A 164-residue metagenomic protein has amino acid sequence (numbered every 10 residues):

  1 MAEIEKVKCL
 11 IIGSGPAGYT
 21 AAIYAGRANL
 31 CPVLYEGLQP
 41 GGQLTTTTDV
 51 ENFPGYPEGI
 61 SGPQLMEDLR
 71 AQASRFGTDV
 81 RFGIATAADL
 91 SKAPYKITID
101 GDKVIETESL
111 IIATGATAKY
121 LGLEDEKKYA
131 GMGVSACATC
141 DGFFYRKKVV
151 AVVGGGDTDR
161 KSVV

Functional and structural regions predicted by a protein language model:
M1-C9, E67, R75, G83 (+1 more regions): Extreme N-terminal leader/targeting segments of oxidoreductases
A2-K6, I11-G37, A130, A136-V164: Rossmann-like dinucleotide/flavin-binding elements
E5-V7, I99-S109: Core beta-strand elements of the Rossmann-like FAD/NAD(P) dinucleotide-binding domain in flavoenzyme oxidoreductases
I12, E106, I112-A113, V152: Redox-cofactor binding/interface segments in oxidoreductases and associated redox assembly factors
T20, L44, A113: Short alpha-helical segment within the catalytic ATP-binding CA
L34-T46: N-terminal glycine-rich anion-binding loops that anchor highly charged ligand groups
T45-V104: N-terminal Rossmann-like dinucleotide/flavin-binding domain of flavoprotein oxidoreductases that bind FAD/FMN
L110, T114-C137: Glycine-rich beta-alpha-beta "Rossmann" dinucleotide-binding loop(s) and their flanking helix/strand
